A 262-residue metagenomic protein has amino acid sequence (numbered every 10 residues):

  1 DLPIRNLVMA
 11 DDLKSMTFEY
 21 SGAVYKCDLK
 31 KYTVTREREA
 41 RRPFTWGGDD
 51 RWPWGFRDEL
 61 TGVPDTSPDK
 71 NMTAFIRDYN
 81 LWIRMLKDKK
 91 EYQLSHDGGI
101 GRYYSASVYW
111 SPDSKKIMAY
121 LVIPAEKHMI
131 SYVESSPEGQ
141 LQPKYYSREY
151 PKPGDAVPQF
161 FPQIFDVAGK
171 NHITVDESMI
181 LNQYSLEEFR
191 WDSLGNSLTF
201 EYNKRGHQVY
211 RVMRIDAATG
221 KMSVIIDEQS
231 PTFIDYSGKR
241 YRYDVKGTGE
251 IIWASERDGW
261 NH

Functional and structural regions predicted by a protein language model:
D1-H262: Beta-propeller folds
